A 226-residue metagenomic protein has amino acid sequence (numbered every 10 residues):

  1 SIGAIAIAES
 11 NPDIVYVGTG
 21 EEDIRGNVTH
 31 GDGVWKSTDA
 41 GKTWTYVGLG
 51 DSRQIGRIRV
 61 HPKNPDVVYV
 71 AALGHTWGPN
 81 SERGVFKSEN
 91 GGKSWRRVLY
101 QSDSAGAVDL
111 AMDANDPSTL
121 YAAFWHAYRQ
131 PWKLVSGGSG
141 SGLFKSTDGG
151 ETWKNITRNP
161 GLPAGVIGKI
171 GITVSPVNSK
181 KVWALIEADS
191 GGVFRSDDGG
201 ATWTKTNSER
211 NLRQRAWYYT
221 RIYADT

Functional and structural regions predicted by a protein language model:
S1-T226: Beta-propeller blade termini and top-face loops
